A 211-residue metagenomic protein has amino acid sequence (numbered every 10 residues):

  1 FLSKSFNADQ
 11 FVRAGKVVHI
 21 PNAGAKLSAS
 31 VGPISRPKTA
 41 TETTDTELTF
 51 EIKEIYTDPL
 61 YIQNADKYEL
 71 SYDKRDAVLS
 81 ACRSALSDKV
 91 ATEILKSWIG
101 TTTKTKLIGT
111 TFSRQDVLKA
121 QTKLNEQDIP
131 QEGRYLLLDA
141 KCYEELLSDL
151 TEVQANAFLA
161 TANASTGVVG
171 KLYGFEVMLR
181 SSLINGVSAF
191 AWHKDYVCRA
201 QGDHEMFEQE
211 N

Functional and structural regions predicted by a protein language model:
F1-K4, D9-S28, T46-I52, P59 (+2 more regions): Sequence/fold signature of self-assembling virion shell proteins
V12, A40-T44, I52-E54, L70 (+3 more regions): Generic, well-ordered alpha-helical segments
G15, T57, Q131-G133: Short coil/turn connectors at secondary-structure junctions
A23, N64, A140: Residues immediately flanking
A25, I34-T46: Active-site-surrounding "flap" and adjacent substrate/cofactor-binding loops of secreted or lumenal enzymes, prototyped
Q63-I129: Alpha-helical scaffold segments that mediate packing/assembly in large oligomeric complexes
G100-V169: Extended, solvent-exposed, turn-rich assembly/linker loops in the middle of proteins
